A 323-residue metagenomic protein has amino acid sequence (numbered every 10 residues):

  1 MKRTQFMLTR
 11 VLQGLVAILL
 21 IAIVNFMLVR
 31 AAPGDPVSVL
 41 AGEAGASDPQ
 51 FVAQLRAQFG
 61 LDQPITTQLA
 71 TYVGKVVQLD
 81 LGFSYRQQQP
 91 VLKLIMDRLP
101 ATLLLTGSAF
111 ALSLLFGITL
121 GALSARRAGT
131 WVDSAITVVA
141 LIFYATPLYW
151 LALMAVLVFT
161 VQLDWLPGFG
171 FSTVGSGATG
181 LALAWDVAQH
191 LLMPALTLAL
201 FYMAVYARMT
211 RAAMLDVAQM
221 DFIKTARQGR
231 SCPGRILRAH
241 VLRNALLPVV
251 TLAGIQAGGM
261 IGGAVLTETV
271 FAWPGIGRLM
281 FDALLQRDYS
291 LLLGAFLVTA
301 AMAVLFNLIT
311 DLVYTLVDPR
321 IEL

Functional and structural regions predicted by a protein language model:
K2-Q5, I18, I95, L99-V132 (+2 more regions): Alpha-helical transmembrane segments of integral membrane proteins, especially multi-pass inner/plasma-membrane
R3, L61-I118: An internal, D/E-rich "acidic patch" concept
L8-G14: N-terminal signal-anchor/signal peptide hydrophobic helix marking the start of the first transmembrane segment
G14, G45-A46, L141, L157-V158 (+3 more regions): Residue-level recognition of pore/gate-forming positions within transmembrane alpha-helices of multi-pass
I18-A70, L163-A184: Hydrophobic alpha-helical transmembrane segments of membrane transport/permease proteins and related membrane-embedded
V24-A31, F59-G60, G74, V138-F169 (+1 more regions): Membrane-water interface segments at the C-terminal ends of transmembrane alpha-helices in multi-pass inner-membrane
